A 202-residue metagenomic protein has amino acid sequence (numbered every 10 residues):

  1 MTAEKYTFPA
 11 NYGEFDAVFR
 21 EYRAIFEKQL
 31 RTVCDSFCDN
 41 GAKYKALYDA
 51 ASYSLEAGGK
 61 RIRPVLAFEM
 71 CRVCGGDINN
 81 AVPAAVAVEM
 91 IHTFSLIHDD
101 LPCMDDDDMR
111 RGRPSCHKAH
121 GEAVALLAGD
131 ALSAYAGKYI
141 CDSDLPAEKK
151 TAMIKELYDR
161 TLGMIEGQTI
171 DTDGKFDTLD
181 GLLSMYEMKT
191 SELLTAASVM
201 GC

Functional and structural regions predicted by a protein language model:
M1-C34: N-terminal amphipathic/basic leader segments beginning at the initiator methionine
Y12-R20, S36-G41, L55-E56, L126: Short, N-terminal intrinsically disordered low-complexity segments that are rich in Pro/Gly and polar/charged residues
I25, R31, G41-C202: Mg2+-dependent prenyl diphosphate-binding active-site environment of isoprenoid biosynthetic enzymes
